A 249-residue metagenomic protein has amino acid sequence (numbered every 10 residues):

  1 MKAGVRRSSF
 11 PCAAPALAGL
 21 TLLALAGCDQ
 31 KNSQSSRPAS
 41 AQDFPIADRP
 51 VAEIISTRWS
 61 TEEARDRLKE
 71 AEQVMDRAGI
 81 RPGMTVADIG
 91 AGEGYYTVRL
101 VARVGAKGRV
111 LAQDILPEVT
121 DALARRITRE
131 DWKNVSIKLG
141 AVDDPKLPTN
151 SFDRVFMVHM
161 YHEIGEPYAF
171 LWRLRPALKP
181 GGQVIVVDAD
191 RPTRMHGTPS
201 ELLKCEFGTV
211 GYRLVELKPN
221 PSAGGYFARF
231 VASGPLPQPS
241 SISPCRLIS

Functional and structural regions predicted by a protein language model:
L25-G27: C-terminal motif of bacterial Sec signal peptides marking the signal peptidase cleavage site
D29-A87: Class I SAM-dependent transferase core
A87, A91-P145: Class I SAM-dependent methyltransferase SAM/SAH-binding core
V101-A102, Y168-Q183: A short glycine-rich, Lys/Arg-flanked "PGG" loop and its adjoining helix->strand segment in the class I
D143-V155: A short acidic, Gly/Pro-enriched loop at the edge of an enzyme's catalytic core that lines a small-molecule cofactor
D153-P167: A short SAM/SAH-binding and catalytic strip from SAM-dependent methyltransferases
I185-E206: Conserved class I S-adenosyl-L-methionine
L214, K218-S249: Core SAM-dependent methyltransferase catalytic element
